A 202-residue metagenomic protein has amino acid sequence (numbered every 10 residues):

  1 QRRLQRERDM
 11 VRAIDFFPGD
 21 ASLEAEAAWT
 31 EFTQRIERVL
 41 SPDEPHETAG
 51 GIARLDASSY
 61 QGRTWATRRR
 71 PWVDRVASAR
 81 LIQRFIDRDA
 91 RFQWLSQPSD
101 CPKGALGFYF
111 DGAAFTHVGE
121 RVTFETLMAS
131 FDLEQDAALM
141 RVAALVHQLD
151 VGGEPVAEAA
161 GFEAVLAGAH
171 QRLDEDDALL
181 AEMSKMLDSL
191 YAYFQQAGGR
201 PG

Functional and structural regions predicted by a protein language model:
Q1-S41: Long, contiguous binding/interaction regions
R2, L23, R75, A79 (+4 more regions): Non-catalytic, well-ordered alpha-helical scaffold segments
R2-L4, G50-R54, A159-E163: Short, compositionally biased low-complexity segments
Q5-R6, R63-A66, D177-L180, D188: Charged, terminal alpha-helix-loop-beta segments that serve as non-catalytic nucleic-acid engagement and/or assembly
A13, F17, W65-V73, E175: Conserved aromatic-histidine-acidic binding/catalytic patches
P42-E47: Phosphate-rich cofactor/ligand-interacting catalytic cores and adjacent structured alpha/beta frameworks
G51-E154: Polyanion-binding interface signature
P102, T126-P201: Basic, alpha-helical nucleic-acid-binding regions used in initiation and control of genome expression
